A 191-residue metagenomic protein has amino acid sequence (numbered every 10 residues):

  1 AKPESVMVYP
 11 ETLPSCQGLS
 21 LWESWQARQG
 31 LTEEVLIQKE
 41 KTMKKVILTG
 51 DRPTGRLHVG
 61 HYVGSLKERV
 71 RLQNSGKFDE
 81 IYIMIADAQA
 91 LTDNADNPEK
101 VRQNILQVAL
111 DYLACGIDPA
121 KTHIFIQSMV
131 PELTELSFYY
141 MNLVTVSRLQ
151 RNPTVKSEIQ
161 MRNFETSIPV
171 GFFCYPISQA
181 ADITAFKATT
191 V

Functional and structural regions predicted by a protein language model:
S5-M7: Intrinsic low-complexity, disordered N-terminal segments enriched in polar/charged/small residues
E23-S24: Glycine-biased, low-complexity coil/linker segments
Q29, Q38-V191: NTP-dependent nucleotidyl-transfer catalytic core
